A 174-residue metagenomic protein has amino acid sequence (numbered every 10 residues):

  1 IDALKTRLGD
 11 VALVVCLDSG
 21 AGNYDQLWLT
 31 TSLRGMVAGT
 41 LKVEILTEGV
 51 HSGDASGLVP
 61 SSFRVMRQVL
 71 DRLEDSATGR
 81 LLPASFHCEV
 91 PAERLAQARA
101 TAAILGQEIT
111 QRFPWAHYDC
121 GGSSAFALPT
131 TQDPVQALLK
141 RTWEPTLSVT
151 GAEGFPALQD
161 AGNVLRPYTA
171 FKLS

Functional and structural regions predicted by a protein language model:
I1, L17-G22, I45-T47: Acidic, glycine-rich active-site loops and adjacent beta-strand->loop/helix elements that engage anionic groups
I1-V14: Contiguous, small/hydrophobic- and glycine-enriched helical/loop subdomains that border and often "cap" functional
T6-G9, G22, Q26, T31 (+2 more regions): Acidic-enriched catalytic cores of C-N bond-cleaving enzymes acting on peptides and small amides
L27-T31, L158-N163: Short beta-strand/turn micro-motifs at beta-sheet edges
V37, K42-T47: Short, small-residue-rich loop/turn micro-motifs
L41-V43, T169-S174: Short, hydrophobic beta-strand segments
T47-G53, L158-Q159: Short small-residue beta-strand/loop micro-motif enriched in glycine and branched aliphatics
L58-V59, Q159-P167: Short, solvent-exposed beta-strand/turn "edge" segments of beta-rich domains on protein surfaces
